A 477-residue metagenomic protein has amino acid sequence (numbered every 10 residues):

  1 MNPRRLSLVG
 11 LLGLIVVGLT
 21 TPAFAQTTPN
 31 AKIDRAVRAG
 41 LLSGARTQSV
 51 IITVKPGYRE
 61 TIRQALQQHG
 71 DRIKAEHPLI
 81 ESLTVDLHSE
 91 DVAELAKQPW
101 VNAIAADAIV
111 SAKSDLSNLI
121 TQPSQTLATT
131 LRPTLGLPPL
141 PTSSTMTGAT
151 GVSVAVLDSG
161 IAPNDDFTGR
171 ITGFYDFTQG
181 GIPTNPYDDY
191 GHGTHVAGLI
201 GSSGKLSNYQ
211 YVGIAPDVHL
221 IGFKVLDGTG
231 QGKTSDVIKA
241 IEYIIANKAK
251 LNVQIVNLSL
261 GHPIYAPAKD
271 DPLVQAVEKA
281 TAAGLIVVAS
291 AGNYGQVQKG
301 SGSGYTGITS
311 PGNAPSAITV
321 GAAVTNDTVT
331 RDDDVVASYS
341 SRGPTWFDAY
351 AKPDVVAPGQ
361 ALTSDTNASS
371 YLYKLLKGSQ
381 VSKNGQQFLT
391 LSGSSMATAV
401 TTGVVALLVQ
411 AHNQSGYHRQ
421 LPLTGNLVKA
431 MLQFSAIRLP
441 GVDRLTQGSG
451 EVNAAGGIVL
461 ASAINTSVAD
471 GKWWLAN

Functional and structural regions predicted by a protein language model:
N2-T145, S153: Autoinhibitory N-terminal propeptides
Q26, R72, P141-Y175, I182-S235 (+9 more regions): Subtilisin-like serine protease catalytic core
A31, R35, E60, Q64 (+14 more regions): Solvent-exposed, polar/charged alpha-helical surfaces in well-ordered, non-transmembrane soluble domains, broadly
R38-A39, V253-N257, A357, N384-F388 (+1 more regions): C-terminal subdomain of the subtilisin-like protease fold in secreted/lumenal serine endopeptidases
L42, Q67, D71, A96-W100 (+10 more regions): Sec-exported extracytoplasmic/periplasmic mature domains
Y58, S203, S207, V225-S316 (+3 more regions): Substrate-binding/access-modulating region of protease and related hydrolase catalytic domains
L127-L140, K374-G385, L423: Surface-exposed intrinsically disordered loops and tails
G180-I182, G261, D332, V336-S338 (+3 more regions): Flexible glycine/proline-enriched surface loops and loop-helix/loop-strand junctions
